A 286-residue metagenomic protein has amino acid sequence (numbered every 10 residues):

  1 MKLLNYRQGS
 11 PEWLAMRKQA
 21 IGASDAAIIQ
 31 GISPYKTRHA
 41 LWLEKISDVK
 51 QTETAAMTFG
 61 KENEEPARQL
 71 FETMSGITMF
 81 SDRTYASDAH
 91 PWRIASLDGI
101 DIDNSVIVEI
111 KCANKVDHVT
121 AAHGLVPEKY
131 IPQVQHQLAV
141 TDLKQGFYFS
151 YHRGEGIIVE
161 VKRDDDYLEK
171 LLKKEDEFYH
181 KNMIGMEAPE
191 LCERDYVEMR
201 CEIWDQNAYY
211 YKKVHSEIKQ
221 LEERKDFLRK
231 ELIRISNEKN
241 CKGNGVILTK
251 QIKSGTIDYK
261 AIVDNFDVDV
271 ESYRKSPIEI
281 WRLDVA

Functional and structural regions predicted by a protein language model:
M1-A286: Accessory terminal regions of nucleic-acid processing enzymes
